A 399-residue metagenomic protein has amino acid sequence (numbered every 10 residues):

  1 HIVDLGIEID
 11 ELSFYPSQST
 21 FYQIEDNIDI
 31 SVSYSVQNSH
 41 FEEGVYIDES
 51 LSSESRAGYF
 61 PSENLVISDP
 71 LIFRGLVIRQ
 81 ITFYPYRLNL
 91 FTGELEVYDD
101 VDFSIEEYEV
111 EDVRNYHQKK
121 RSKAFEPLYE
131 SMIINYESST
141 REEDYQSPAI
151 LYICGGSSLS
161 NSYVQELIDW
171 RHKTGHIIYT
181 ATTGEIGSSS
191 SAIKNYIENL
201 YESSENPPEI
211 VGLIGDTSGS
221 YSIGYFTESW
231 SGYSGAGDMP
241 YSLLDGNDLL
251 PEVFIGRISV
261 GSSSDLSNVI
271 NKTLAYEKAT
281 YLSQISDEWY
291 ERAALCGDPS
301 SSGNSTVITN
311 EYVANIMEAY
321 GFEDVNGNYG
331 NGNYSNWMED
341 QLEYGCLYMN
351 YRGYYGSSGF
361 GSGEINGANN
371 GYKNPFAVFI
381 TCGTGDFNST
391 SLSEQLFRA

Functional and structural regions predicted by a protein language model:
H1-T183, A192-I210: Extracellular pro-sequences of secreted precursors
R74, E143-Q146, S203-P207, N247 (+4 more regions): Extracellular/periplasmic catalytic domains that process cell-envelope and extracellular macromolecules
V77-R79, P148, E291-A293, L347 (+1 more regions): Structural beta-strand/beta-sheet cores of well-ordered domains, especially the beta-sheet scaffolds that support
A149-T180, G246-S335: A domain-level signal for caspase-like cysteine endopeptidase catalytic cores and their zymogen-processing architecture
W170, N195-S203, K272-S283, Q395-A399: A generic secondary-structure signal
I186-S188: Trp/Phe/Arg-rich N-terminal binding region typifying the photolyase-homology
I197-Y233, G297-S391: Catalytic-core segments of thiol-dependent peptidases
S234-K278, R352-A399: Catalytic cores of nucleophile-dependent amide-cleaving enzymes
